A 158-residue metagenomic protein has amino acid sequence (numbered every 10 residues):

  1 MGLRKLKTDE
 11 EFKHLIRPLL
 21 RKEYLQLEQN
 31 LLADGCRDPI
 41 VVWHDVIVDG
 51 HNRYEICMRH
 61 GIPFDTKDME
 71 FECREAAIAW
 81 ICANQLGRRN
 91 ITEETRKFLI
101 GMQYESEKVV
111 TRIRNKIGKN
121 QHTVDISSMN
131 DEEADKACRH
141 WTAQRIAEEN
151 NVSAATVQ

Functional and structural regions predicted by a protein language model:
G2-L3, K13: Charge-dense, helix-prone N-terminal extensions
R4-K7, V41, D65-E70: General small-molecule cofactor/ligand-binding pocket signal
F12-E28, L32-D34, R53-Q158: Amphipathic, charge-rich alpha-helical segments that serve as recognition/docking helices
R17, V42-W43: A generic secondary-structure micro-motif detector that highlights 1-2 residue hydrophobic/ambivalent hotspots embedded
C36-P39: N-terminal BTB/POZ boundary and linker segment
H44-D49, R53: Acidic, metal-coordinating catalytic cores used for nucleic-acid/nucleotide bond scission and strand-transfer chemistry
